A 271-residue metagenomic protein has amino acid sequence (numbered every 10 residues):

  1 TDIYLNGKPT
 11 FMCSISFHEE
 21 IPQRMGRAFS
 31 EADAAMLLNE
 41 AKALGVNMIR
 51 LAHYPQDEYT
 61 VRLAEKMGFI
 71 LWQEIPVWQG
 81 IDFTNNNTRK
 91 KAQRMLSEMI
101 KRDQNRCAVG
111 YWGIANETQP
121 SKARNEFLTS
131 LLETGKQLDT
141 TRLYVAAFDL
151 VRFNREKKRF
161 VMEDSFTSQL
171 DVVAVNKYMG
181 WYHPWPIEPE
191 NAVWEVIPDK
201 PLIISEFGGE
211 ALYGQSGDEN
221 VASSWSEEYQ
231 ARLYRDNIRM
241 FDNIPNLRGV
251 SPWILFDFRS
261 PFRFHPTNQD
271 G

Functional and structural regions predicted by a protein language model:
T1-A43, R62, G135, V145: N-terminal carbohydrate-binding accessory modules
M36-A43, M48-G271: Substrate-binding/catalytic cleft of secreted carbohydrate-active enzymes, primarily glycoside hydrolases
